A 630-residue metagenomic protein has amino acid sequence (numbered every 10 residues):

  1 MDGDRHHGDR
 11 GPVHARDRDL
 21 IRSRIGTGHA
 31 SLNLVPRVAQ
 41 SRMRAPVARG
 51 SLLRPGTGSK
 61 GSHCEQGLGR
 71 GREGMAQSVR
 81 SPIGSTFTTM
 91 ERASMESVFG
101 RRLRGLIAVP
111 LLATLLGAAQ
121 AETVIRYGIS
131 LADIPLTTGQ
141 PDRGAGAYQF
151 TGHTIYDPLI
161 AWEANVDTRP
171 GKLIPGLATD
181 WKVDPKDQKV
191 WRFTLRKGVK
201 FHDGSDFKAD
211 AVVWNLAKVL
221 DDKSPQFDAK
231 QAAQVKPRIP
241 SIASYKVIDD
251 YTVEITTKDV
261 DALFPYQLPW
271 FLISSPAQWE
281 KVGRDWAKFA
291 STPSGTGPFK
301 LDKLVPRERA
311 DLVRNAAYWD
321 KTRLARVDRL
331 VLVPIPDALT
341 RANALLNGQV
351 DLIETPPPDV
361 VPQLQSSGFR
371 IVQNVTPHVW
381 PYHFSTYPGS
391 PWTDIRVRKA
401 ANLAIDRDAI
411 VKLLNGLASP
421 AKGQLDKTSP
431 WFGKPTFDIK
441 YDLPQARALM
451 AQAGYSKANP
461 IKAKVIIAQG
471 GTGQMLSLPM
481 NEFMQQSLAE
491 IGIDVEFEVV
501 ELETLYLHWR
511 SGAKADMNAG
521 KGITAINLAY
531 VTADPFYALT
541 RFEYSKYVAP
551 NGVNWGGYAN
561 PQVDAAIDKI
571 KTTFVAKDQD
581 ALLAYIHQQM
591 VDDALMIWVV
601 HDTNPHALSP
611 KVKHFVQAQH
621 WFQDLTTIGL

Functional and structural regions predicted by a protein language model:
T89, T194, A232-W279, K303: Surface-exposed binding/hinge segments that line and control ligand-binding clefts or catalytic entry sites
Y127, P306, A451-Y530, R541 (+2 more regions): Ligand/substrate-recognition segments at binding pockets and active sites
I129-K186, S294: N-terminal lobe/hinge region of extracytoplasmic solute-binding protein
E163-T168, P269-A325, R329, L339 (+2 more regions): Gly/Pro-rich hinge or "lid" segments in bacterial periplasmic/extracellular proteins
A287-A290, A317-Q363, D494: Ligand-site clamp/hinge motif
D311-A316, Q365, T393-I491, G557-P561 (+2 more regions): Append "and occasionally in soluble cytosolic enzymes with long acidic Gly/Pro-rich linkers
K399, V411, D494-L507, Y537-P610: Extracytoplasmic/peripheral linker and loop segments enriched in polar/acidic and small residues with frequent Thr/Pro
H606-L630: Long beta-strand-rich cores associated with HINT superfamily self-processing modules
